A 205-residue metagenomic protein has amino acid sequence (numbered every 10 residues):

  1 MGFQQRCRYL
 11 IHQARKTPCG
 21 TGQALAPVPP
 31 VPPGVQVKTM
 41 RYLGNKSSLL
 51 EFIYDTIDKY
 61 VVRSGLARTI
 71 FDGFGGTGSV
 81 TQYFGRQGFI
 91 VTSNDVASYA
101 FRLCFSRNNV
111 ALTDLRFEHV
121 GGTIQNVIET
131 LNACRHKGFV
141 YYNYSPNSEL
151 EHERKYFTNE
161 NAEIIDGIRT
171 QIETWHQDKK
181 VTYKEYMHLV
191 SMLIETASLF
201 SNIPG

Functional and structural regions predicted by a protein language model:
G2-T69, G73, S79-R86, F101-L103: S-adenosyl-L-methionine
R86, I90, N94-G205: Class I S-adenosyl-L-methionine-dependent methyltransferase module
